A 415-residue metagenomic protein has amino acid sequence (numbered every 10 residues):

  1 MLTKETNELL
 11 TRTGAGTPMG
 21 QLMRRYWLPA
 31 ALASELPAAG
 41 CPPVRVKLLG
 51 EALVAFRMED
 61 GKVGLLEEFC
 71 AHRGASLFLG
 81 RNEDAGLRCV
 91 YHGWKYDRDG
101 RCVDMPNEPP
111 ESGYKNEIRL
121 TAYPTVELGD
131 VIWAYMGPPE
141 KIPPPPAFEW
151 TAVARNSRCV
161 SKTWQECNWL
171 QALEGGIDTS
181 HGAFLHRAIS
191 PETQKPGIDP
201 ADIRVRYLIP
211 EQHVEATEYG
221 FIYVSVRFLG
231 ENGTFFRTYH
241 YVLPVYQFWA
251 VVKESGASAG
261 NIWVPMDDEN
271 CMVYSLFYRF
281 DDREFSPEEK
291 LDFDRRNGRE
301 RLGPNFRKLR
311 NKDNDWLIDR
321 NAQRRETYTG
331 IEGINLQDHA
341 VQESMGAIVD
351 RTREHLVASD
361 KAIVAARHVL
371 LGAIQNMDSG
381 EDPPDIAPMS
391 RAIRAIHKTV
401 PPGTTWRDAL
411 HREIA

Functional and structural regions predicted by a protein language model:
M1, L32-C159, E211, I222 (+3 more regions): Rieske [2Fe-2S] iron-sulfur-binding domain
M1-R24: A boundary/linker detector
G14-A15, L22, F69, G74 (+2 more regions): Short, functionally important structural connectors and interaction interfaces within domains
A15, P37-A38, K62, P139-A415: C-terminal catalytic domain of Rieske-type non-heme iron oxygenases
G16-T17, R81, G86, F306: Alpha-helical interaction segments
P18, L77, K162: Short, flexible, glycine/charge-rich loop motifs used to bind or transfer phosphoryl groups or to couple energy/partner
R24, R119, V126-L128, A257 (+1 more regions): A short, structural micro-pattern
L28: Active-site-proximal "nucleotidyltransferase
